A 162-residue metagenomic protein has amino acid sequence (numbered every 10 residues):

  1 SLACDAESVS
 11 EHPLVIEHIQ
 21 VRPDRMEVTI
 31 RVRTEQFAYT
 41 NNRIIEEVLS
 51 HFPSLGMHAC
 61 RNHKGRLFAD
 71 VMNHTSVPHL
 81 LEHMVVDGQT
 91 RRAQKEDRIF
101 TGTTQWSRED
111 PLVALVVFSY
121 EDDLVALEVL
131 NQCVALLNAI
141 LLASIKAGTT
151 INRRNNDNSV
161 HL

Functional and structural regions predicted by a protein language model:
S1-A93, N131-A135: His/Glu-rich zincin catalytic helix
A59-C60, A139-L162: Acidic/histidine-enriched alpha-helical segments
N73, D122, A143-A147: Alpha-helix initiation/capping motif
A93-L137: M16 family metallopeptidases and their MPP-like homologs
